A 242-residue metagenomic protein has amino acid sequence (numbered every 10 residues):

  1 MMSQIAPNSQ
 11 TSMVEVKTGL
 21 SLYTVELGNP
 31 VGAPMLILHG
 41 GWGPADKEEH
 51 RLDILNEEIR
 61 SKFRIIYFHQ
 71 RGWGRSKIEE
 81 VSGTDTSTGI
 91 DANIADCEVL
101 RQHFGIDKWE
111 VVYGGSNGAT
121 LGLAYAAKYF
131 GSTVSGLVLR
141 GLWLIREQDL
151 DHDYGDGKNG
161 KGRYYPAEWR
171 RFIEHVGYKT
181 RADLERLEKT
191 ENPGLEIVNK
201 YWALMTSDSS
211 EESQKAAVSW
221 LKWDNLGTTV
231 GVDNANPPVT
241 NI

Functional and structural regions predicted by a protein language model:
K17-L27: A short loop-to-beta-strand scaffold at the N-terminal edge of the catalytic core in hydrolase folds
G32-G41: Short beta-strand element of the alpha/beta-hydrolase
L38-H39, Q70, R140: Alpha/beta-hydrolase
W42-L55: The serine-hydrolase catalytic nucleophile loop
E58-I78: Conserved alpha/beta-hydrolase
D91-E110: Conserved acidic catalytic loop of the alpha/beta-hydrolase fold
K108-L150: Conserved hydrolase catalytic core segment
H152, K158-N241: Alpha/beta-hydrolase
